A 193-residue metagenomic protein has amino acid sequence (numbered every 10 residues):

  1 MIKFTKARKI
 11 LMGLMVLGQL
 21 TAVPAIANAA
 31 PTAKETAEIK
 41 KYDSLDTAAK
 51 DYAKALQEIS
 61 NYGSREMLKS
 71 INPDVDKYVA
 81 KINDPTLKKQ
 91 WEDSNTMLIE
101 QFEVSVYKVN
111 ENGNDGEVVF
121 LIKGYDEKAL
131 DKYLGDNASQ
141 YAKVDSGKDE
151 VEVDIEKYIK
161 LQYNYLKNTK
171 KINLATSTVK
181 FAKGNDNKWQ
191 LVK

Functional and structural regions predicted by a protein language model:
I2-A30: Sec-dependent N-terminal signal peptides of Gram-positive bacterial secreted proteins and lipoproteins
Q19, K108-N110, T169-K171: Generic marker of residues within folded, mature protein domains
A30-S105: Core segments of small alpha/beta cavity-forming domains
Y52, V104-V106, V118-F120, V179-F181 (+1 more regions): Hydrophobic beta-strand residues in large extracellular and virion-surface proteins
S60-G63, Y125, N187-W189: Primarily extracytoplasmic ectodomains and periplasmic/lumenal surface modules that are beta-strand-rich
L68-D74, V153-K160, I172-S177: Short glycine-rich, low-complexity/disordered patches
L87-Y158: Surface-exposed, charged secondary-structure patches
S139-V153, N164-K193: Short beta-strand edge/turn micro-motifs at domain boundaries
